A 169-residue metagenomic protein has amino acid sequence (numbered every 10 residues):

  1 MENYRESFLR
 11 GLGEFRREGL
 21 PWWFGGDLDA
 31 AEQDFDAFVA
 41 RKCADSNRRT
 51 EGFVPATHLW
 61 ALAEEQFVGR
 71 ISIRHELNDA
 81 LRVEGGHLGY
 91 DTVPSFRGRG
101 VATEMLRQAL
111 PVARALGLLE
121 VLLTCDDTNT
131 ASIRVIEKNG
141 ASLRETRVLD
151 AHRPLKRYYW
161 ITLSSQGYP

Functional and structural regions predicted by a protein language model:
M1-H87, P94, V112, H152-P169: GNAT-family acyltransferases
S7, M105, A131: Charged catalytic carboxylate motif
G89-T92, G98-A115, R134-K138: Conserved acetyl-CoA-binding loop-helix of GNAT-fold acetyltransferases
A113-T124: Conserved GNAT acetyl-CoA-binding A-motif
L123-I133: Conserved beta-strand-loop-alpha-helix junction that forms the acyl-donor binding cleft
T124-C125, G140-Y158: Conserved catalytic-core motifs of GNAT/GCN5-like acyltransferases
